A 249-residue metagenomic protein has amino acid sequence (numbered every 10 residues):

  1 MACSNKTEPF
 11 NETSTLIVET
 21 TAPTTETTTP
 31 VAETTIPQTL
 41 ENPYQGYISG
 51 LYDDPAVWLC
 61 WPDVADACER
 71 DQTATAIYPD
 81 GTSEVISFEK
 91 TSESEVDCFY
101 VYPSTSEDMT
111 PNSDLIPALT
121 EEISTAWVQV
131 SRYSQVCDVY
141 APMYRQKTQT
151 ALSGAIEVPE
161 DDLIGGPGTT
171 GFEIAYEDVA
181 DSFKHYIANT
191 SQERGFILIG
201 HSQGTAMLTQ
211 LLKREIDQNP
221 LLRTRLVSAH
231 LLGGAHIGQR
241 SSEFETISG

Functional and structural regions predicted by a protein language model:
C3-N11: Bacterial lipoprotein signal-peptidase II cleavage site
E12-Q38: Extracellular mucin-like PTS domains
E33-V85: N-terminal module-boundary/linker segments of secreted carbohydrate-active enzymes
A56, P62-V64, T91-S94, Y100-G195: Active-site catalytic motif of lipid deacylating hydrolases and related acyltransferases
F99, I197-G200, S228-G233: Extended hydrophobic secondary-structure segments that form protein cores and membrane-embedded regions
A126, L208-I216: Short, well-ordered amphipathic alpha-helices
E173, D178-Q192, K213-G249: Surface cap/lid and interfacial helix-loop subdomains adjacent to catalytic sites that gate substrate access
G200-G204, L208: Gly/Ala-rich beta-loop-alpha elbow adjacent to hydrolase catalytic centers
